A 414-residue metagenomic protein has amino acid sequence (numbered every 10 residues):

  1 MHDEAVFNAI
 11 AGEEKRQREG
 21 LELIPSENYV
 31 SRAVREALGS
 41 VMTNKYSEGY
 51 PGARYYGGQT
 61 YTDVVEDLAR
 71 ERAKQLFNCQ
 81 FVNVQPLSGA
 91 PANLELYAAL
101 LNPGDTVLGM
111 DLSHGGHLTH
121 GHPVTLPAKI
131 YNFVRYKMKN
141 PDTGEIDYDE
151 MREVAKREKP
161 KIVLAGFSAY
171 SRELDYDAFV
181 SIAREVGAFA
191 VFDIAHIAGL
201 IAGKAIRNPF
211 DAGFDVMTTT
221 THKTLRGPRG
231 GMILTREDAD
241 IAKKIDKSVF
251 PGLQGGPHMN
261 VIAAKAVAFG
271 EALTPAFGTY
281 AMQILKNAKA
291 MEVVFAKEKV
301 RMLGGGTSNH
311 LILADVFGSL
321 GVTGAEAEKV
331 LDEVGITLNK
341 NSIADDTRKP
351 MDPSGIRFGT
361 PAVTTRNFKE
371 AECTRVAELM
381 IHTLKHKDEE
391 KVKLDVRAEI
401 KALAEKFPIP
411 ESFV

Functional and structural regions predicted by a protein language model:
M1-L68, S181, A404-E405, I409-V414: N-terminal glycine-rich, Lys/His-bearing helix-loop that initiates the first secondary-structure elements of many
H2-E4, K286-N287, P350-V414: PLP-dependent enzyme catalytic core of the Aspartate aminotransferase-like
G12, V64, L68, V154 (+4 more regions): A non-catalytic, amphipathic alpha-helix used as a structural packing/dimerization or gating element in enzyme scaffolds
E13-E19, K45-P51, P160, A242-K247 (+4 more regions): Short acidic (Asp/Glu) and glycine-rich catalytic loops that position anionic groups and cofactors
G20, G52, F81, G256-M259 (+5 more regions): Flexible, glycine/charged-enriched surface loops at secondary-structure junctions
L68, A73-K299, V316, T360: Conserved PLP-enzyme active-site core in the AAT-like
A266, Q283-K289, G305-L313, A344-K349 (+1 more regions): A glycine-rich phosphate-binding loop feature that marks nucleotide/adenosyl-phosphate handling sites
R301-N367: Conserved PLP-binding catalytic core of the aspartate aminotransferase-like
